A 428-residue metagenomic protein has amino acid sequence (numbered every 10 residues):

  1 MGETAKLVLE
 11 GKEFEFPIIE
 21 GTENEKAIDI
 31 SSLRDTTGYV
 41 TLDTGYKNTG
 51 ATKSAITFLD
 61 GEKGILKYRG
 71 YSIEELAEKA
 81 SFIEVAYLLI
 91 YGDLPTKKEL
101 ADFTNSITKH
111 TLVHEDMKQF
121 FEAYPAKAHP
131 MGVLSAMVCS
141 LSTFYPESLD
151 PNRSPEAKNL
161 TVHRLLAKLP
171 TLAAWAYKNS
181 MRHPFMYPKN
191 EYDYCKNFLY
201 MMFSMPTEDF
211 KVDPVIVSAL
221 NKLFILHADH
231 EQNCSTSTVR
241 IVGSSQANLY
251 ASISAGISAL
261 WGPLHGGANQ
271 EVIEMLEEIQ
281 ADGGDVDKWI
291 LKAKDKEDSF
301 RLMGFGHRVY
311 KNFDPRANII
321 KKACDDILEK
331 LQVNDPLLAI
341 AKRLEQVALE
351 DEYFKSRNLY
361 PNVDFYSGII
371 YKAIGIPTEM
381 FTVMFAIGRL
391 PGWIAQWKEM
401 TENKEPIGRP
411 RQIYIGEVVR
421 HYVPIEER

Functional and structural regions predicted by a protein language model:
M1-R428: Non-transmembrane, aqueous-exposed alpha-helical and coiled segments at domain scale
